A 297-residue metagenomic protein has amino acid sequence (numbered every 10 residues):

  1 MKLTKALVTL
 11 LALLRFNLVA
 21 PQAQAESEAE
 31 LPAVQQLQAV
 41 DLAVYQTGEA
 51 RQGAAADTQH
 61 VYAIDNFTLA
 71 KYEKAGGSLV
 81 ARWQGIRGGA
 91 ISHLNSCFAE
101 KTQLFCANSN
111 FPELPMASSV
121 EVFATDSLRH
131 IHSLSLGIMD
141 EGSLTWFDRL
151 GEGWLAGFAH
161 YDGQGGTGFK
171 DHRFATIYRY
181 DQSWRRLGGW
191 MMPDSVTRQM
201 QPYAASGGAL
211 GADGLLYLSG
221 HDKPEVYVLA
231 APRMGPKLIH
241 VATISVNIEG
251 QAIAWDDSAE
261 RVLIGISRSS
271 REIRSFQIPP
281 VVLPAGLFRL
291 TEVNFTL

Functional and structural regions predicted by a protein language model:
E28-G48: A short helix->beta-strand "capping" segment at the edge of beta-propeller domains
L42-T47, Q84-G89, L134-D140, M191-Q201 (+1 more regions): Surface loop/turn motifs at the tips and blade-to-blade linkers of beta-strand repeat domains
A43-F67, H93: Beta-strand-rich domains and repeat architectures in extracellular enzymes and scaffolds, especially beta-propellers
E49-A50, S92-H93, M116, E141-S143 (+2 more regions): Beta-rich catalytic cores
L79-F111: Blade-loop segments of beta-propeller domains
N108-A117, G157-F174, R274-F276: Short, conserved, GDST-rich strand-edge loop motifs in beta-rich repeat architectures
A117-D126, D171-W184, V228-P232, I278-V281 (+1 more regions): Beta-propeller blade signature
P236-D256: Conserved blade-ending motifs and adjacent loop-strand segments that build the rim/top face of beta-propeller domains
